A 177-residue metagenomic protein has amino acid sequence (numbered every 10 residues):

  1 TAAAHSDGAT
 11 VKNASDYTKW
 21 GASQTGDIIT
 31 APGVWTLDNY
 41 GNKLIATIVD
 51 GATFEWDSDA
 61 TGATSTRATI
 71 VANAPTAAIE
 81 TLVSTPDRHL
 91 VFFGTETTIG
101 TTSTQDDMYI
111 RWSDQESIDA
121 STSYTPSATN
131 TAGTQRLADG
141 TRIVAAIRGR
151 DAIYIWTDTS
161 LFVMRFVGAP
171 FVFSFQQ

Functional and structural regions predicted by a protein language model:
T1-I29: Leucine-centric amphipathic alpha-helical interface motifs
D7, D50, D57-D59, P86 (+1 more regions): Acidic/polar residues in short coil/turn loops that connect beta-strands within repeat-based beta-sheet scaffolds
T18-A31, T61-Q177: Beta-propeller and closely related beta-pinwheel folds
T36-D38: Alpha-helical bundle/repeat cores within regulatory domains of eukaryotic proteins
Y40-R67: Hydrophobic or amphipathic alpha-helical targeting/insertion segments
